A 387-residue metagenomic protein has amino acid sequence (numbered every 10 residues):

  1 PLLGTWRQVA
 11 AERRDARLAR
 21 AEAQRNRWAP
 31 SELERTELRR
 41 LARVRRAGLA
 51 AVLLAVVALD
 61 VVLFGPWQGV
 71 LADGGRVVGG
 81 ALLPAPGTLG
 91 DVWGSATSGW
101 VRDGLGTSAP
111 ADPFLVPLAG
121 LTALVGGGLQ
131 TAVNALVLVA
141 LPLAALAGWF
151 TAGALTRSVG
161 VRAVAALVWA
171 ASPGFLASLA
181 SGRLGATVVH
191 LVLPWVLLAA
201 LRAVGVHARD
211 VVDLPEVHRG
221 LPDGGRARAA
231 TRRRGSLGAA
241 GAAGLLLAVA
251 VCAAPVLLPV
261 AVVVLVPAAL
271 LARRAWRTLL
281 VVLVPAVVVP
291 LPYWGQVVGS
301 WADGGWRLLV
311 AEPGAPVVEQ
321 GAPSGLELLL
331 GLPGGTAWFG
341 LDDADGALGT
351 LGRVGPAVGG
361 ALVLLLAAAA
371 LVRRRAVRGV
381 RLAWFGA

Functional and structural regions predicted by a protein language model:
R27-P66: Start-transfer (signal-anchor) and selected internal transmembrane alpha helices of multi-pass inner/ER membrane
T36-E37, G80, G87, D91-V101 (+1 more regions): Periplasmic/ER-lumenal interhelical loops and adjacent helix-loop junctions in multi-pass membrane proteins
V57, V363, R374-A387: Transmembrane alpha-helix segments characteristic of polytopic inner-membrane glycan-assembly/cell-envelope
G65-P194, A199, A208-V217, D223-A229: Active-site lumenal/periplasmic loops and adjacent helix-entry segments of GT-C-fold, multi-pass membrane
A144-T151, V192-A208, L245-L246, V263-L270 (+1 more regions): Transmembrane alpha-helical segments
A171, A248-L257, V288-P292: Transmembrane helix irregularities
V206-A248, R277: Short hydrophobic alpha-helices at membrane interfaces in multi-pass membrane enzymes
R219-R226, P259-V287: Perimembrane helix-loop-helix junctions
